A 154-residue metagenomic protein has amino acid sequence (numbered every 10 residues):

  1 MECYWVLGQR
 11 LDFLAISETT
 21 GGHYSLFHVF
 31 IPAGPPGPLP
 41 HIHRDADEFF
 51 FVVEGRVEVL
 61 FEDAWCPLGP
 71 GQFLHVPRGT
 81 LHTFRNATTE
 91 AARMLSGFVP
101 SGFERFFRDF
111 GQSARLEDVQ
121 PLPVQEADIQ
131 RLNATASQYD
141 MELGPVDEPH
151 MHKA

Functional and structural regions predicted by a protein language model:
C3-P40, A46-D47: A short glycine-rich, His/Asp/Glu-containing loop-to-beta-strand
R10, F49, R56-E58, W65 (+2 more regions): Structural motif
G22, E58, R78-E104: Ligand-binding loop in jelly-roll beta-barrel domains
H23, E48-F51, F106-D109: Residue-level recognition of specific faces of alpha-helices
H28-A33, I42-F61, G97-F98: Short, conserved beta-strand element in jelly-roll/cupin
D63-L81: Short acidic-glycine-tyrosine-enriched beta hairpin
N86-A92, R108-E117: Acidic/polar active-site rim loop that often engages polyanionic ligands
S113-A154: Acidic/histidine-enriched, glycine/proline-rich intrinsically disordered or flexible terminal extensions
